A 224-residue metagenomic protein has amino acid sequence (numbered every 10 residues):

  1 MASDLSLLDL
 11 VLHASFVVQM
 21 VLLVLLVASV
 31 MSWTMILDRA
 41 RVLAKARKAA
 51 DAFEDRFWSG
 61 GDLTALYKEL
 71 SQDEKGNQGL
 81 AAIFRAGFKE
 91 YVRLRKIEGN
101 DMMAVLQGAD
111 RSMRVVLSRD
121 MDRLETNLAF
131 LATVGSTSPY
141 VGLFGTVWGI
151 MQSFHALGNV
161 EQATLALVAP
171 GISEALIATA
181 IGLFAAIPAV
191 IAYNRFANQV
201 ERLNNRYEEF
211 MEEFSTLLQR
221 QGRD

Functional and structural regions predicted by a protein language model:
M1-D55: Hydrophobic membrane-targeting segments
D9, T34, V115, A132 (+1 more regions): A cross-family signal for key residues in well-ordered alpha-helices that form functional helical elements
L12, F16, L22, T126-A129 (+3 more regions): Internal alpha-helical transmembrane segments of multi-pass membrane proteins, especially GPCRs
L26-A46, L143, I150, A185-V200: Alpha-helical transmembrane segments
R47-V141, I150-T164, I191-D224: Predominantly long cytosolic amphipathic alpha-helical stalk/bundle segments
E161, A166-A175: Hydrophobic alpha-helical transmembrane segments and adjacent short intramembrane/lumenal linkers of inner/organellar
A175-A189: Hydrophobic alpha-helical transmembrane segments of polytopic membrane proteins
